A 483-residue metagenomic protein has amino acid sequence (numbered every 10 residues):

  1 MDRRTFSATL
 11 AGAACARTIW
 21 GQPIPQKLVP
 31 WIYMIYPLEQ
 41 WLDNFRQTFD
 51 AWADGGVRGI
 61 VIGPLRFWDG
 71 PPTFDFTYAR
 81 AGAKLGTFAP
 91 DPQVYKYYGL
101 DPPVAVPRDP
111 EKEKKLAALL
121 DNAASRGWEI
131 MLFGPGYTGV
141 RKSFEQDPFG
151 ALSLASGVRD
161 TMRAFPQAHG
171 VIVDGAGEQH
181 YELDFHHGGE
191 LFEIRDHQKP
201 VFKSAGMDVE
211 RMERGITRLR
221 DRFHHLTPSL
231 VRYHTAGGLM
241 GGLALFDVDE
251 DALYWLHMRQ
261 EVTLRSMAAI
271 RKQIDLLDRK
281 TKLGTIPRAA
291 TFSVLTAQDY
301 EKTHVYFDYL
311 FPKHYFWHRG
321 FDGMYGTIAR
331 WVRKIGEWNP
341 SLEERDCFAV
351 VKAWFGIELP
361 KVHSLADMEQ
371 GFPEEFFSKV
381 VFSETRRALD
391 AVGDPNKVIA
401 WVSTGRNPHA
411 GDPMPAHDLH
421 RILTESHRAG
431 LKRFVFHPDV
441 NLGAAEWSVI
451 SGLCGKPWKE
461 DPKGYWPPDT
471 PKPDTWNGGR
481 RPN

Functional and structural regions predicted by a protein language model:
R4-Q22: N-terminal export signals
P23-F45, G405: Boundary/entry segment of secreted carbohydrate-active catalytic domains
L38-D54, P92-A118, V262-S266, F376-E384: Aromatic- and glycine-enriched glycan-recognition loops and surfaces that form the carbohydrate-binding subsites
Q40-W52, G150-T161, F292-T303, M414-E425: Short, acidic/polar
F45-G70, R428-R433: Catalytic domains of carbohydrate-active enzymes, especially glycoside hydrolases
V57-P110: Aromatic-lined carbohydrate-binding/catalytic grooves of carbohydrate-active enzymes
E145-S378: Polysaccharide-binding and catalytic clefts of secreted carbohydrate-active enzymes
F307, F311-M324, V362-S364, M368-R387 (+1 more regions): Substrate-binding cleft of secreted/luminal carbohydrate-active enzymes
